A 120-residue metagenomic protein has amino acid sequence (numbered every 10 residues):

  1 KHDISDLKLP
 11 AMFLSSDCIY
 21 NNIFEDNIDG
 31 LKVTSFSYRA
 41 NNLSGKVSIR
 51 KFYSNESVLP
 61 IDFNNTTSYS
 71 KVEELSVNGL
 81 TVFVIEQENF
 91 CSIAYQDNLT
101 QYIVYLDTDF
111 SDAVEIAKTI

Functional and structural regions predicted by a protein language model:
K1-D97: Short, solvent-exposed recognition patches
N98-I120: Surface-exposed amphipathic alpha-helical segments
